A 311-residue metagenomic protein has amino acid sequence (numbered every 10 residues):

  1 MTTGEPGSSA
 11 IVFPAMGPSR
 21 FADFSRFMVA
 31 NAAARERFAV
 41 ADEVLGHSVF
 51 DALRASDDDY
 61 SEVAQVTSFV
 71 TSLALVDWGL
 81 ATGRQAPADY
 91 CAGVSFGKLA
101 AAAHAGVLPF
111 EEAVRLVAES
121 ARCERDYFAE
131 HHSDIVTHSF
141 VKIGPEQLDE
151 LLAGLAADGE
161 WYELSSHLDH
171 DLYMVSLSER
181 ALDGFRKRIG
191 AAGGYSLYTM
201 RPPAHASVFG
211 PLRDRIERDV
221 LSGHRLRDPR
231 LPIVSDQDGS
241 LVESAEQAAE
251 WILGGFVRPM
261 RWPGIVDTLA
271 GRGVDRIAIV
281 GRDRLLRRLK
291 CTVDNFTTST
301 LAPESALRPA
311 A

Functional and structural regions predicted by a protein language model:
T2-A92, V175: Helix-rich "cap/lid" substructures immediately adjacent to catalytic or cofactor-binding pockets
I11-P14, P18-S19, T67, Q237-L241 (+3 more regions): Flexible, low-complexity linker/boundary loops enriched in proline and small hydrophobic residues that flank enzymatic
A15, A41, S72, G97 (+5 more regions): Conserved small-residue
R26-A32, A105-E119, V293-T297: A glycine- and small-aliphatic-rich helix-loop capping segment at beta-alpha/alpha-beta transitions that lines
A55-V63, D134, E246-I252: Short glycine/proline- and acidic residue-enriched helix-loop micro-motifs that form flexible lids or anion-recognition
T71-C91, G254-A311: Flexible, low-complexity segments
G93-A103, L108: Glycine-rich nucleophile elbow surrounding the catalytic serine of serine-hydrolase chemistry
A105-E246: Alpha/beta catalytic cores of group-transfer enzymes, especially the acyltransferase/condensing modules of polyketide
